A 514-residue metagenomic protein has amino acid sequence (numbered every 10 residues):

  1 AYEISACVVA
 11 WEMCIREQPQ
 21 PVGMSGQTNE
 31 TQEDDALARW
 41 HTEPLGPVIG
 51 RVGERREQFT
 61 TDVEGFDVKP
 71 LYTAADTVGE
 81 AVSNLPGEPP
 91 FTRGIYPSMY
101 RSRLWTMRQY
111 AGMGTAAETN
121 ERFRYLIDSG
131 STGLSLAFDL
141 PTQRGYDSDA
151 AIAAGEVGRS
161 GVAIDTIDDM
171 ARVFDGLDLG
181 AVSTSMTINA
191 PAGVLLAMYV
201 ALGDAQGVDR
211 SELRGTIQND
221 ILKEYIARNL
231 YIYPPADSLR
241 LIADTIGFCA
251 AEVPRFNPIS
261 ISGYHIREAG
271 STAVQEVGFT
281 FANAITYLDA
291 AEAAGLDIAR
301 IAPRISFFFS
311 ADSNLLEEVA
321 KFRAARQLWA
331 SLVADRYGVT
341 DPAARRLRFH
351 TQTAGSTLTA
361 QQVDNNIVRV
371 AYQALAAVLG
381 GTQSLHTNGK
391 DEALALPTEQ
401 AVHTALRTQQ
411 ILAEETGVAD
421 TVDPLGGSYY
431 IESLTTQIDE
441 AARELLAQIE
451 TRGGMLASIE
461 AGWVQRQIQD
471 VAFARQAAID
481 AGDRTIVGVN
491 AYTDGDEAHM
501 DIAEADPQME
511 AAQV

Functional and structural regions predicted by a protein language model:
A1-Q18: Single conserved hydrophobic/aromatic residue that forms the stacking wall/gate of nucleotide- or nucleobase-binding
Q20-D168, V173-G180, G203-V208, E444-A447 (+2 more regions): Acidic/polar, glycine-rich intrinsically disordered N-terminal extensions of enzymes
S25, D35-K69, A74, V78-E80 (+4 more regions): Gly/Pro-rich turn-and-neighbor structural signature
W105-A111, L134-L136, S160, V182-I188 (+5 more regions): Hydrophobic faces of well-ordered beta-strands that scaffold small-molecule active sites in alpha/beta enzyme cores
S131, A153-E292, E318-L332, D364-A371: Active-site cavity-forming subdomains of large catalytic enzyme subunits
A154-R159, K223-Y233, I266-G270, F309-N314 (+5 more regions): Short beta-alpha connecting loops at secondary-structure transitions that line or flank enzyme active sites
L195, G270-G278, D312-A324, T353-I367 (+3 more regions): Short glycine/threonine-rich loop-to-helix capping motif typified by GTGT followed within a few residues by an Asp-Pro
Y372-L375, Q383-V514: Active-site or pore-adjacent capping/gating segments
